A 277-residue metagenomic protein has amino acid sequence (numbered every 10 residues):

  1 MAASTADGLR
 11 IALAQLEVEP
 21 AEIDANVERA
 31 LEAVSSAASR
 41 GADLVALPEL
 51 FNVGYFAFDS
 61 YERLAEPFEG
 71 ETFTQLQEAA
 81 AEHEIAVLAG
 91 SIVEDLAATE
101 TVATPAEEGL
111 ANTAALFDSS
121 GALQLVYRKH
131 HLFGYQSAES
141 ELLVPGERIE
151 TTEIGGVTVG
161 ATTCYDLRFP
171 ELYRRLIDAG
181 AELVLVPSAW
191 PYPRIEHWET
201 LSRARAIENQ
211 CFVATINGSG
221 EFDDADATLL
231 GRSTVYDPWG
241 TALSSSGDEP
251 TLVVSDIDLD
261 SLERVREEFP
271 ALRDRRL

Functional and structural regions predicted by a protein language model:
A3-I11, T151-G160, L183: Beta-strand-turn-beta hairpins that frame and shape the catalytic cleft of phosphate-ester-processing enzymes
A6, P105-L110, D226-T228: Short, solvent-exposed loop/turn segments at conserved positions within beta-propeller repeat blades
I23, E28-S120, V126, P191-R203: Cys-nucleophile CN-hydrolase/nitrilase-fold catalytic domain and related Cys-dependent amidase chemistry that acts on
F68-L88, L167-T251: CN hydrolase (nitrilase-like) catalytic-core segments centered on the catalytic cysteine and neighboring Lys/Glu
A89-S91, N112-L116, E150-T151, T215-I216 (+2 more regions): Short beta-strand scaffold segments in enzyme catalytic cores
A98-A179, P193-R194, T200, E267-P270: Active-site catalytic loop in hydrolytic enzyme cores
H130-F133, D248-L252: A short acidic/small-residue loop/turn micro-motif
E263-L277: A short C-terminal boundary segment appended to hydrolase-like catalytic domains
